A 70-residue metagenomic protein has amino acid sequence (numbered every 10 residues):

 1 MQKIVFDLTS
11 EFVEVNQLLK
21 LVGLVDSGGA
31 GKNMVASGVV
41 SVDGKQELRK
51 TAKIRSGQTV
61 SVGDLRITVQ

Functional and structural regions predicted by a protein language model:
M1-V13: A detector for short, charged/polar N-terminal pre-domain segments
V5, T59-Q70: A positively charged, amphipathic N-terminal helix/segment that binds anionic biomolecules
E14-S56: A basic, amphipathic helix-loop patch mediating RNA/tRNA/ribosome contacts
